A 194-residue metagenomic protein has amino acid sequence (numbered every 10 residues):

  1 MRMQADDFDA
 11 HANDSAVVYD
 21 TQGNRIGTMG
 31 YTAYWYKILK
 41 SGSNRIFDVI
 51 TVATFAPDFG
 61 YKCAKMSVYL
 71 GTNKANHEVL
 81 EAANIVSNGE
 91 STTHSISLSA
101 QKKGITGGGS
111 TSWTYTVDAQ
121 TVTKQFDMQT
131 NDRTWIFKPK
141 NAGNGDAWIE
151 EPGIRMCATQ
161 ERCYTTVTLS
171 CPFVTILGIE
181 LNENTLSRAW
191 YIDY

Functional and structural regions predicted by a protein language model:
M1-S95, K124: Deployable pore-forming modules of oligomeric membrane-permeabilizing proteins
R2, R25, K40, K74 (+9 more regions): Surface-exposed charge patches in extracellular/virion surface proteins
M29, Y34, F47-T51, E150-I154 (+2 more regions): Hydrophobic residues positioned within well-ordered beta-strands of beta-sheet architectures
Y34, I46, S112, T134-I136 (+2 more regions): Residues in intrinsically disordered, low-complexity segments of regulatory proteins
F55-S67, K74-E78, T106, A142-W148 (+2 more regions): Short, surface-exposed beta-strand/loop "edge" segments at domain boundaries and coil↔beta transitions
A83-N131, C163, V167-D193: Membrane-insertion modules used to breach or fuse lipid bilayers
K124-T168: Amphipathic, membrane-active segments
